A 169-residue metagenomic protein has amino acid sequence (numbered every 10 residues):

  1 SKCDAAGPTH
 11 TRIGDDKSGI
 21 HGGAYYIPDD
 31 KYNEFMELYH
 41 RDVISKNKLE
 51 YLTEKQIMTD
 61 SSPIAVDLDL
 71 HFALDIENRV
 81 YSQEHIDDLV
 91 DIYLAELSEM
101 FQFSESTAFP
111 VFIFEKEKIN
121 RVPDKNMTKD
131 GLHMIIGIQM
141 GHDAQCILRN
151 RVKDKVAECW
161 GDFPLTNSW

Functional and structural regions predicted by a protein language model:
S1-L132, I136-P164: Signature for HUH/AEP ssDNA processing cores
L165-W169: Structured partner-binding subdomains within large eukaryotic complex subunits
